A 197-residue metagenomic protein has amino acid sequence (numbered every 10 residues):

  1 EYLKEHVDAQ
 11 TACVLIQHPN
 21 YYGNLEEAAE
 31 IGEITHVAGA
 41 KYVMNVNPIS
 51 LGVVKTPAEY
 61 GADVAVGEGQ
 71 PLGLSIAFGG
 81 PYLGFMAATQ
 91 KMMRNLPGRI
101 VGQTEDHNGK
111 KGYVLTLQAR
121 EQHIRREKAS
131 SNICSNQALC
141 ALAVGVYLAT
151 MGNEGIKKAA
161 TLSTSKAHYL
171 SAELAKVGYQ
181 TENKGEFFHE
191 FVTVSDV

Functional and structural regions predicted by a protein language model:
E1-V114, G178, V192: Conserved PLP-enzyme active-site core in the AAT-like
I16-Q17, V146-A149, H189-V194: Short, hydrophobic beta-strand segments
N20, M151-G155, V197: A generic structural motif
L72-V177, T181-K184: Active-site C-terminal subdomain of aminotransferase-like
Y179-V197: Conserved PLP-binding catalytic core of the aspartate aminotransferase-like
